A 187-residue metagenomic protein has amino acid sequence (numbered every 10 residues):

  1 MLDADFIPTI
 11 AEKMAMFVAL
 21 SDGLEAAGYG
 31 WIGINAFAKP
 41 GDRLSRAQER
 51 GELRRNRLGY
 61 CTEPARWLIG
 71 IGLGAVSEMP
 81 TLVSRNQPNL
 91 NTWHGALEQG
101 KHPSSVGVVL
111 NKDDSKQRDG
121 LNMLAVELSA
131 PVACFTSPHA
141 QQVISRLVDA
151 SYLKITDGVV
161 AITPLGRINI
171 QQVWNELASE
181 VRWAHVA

Functional and structural regions predicted by a protein language model:
M1-C134: C-terminal scaffold of the Radical SAM
M14, S137-P138, P164: An alpha-helix initiation/capping motif
T136-A150: Short amphipathic alpha-helical interaction segments
V148-G158: A short, conserved structural fragment
V159-T163: Minor-groove-contacting beta-hairpin "wing" of winged helix-turn-helix DNA-binding domains
L165-A187: Short, amphipathic alpha-helical interaction segments positioned at domain boundaries
